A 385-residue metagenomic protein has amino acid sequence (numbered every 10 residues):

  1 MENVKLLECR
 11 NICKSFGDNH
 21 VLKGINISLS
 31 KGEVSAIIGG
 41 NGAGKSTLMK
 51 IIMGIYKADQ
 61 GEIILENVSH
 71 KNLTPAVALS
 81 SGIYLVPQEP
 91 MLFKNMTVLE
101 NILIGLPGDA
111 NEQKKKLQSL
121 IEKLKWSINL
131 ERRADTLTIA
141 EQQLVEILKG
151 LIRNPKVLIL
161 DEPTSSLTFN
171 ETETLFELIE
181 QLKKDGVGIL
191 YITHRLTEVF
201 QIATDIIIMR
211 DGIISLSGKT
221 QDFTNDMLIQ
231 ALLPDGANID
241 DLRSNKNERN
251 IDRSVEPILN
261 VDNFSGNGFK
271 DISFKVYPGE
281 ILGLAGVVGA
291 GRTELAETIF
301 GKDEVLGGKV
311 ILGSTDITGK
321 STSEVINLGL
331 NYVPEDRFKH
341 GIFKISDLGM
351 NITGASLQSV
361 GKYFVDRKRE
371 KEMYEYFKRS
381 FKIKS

Functional and structural regions predicted by a protein language model:
E2-S385: Glycine-rich phosphate-binding loops of nucleotide-dependent enzymes
